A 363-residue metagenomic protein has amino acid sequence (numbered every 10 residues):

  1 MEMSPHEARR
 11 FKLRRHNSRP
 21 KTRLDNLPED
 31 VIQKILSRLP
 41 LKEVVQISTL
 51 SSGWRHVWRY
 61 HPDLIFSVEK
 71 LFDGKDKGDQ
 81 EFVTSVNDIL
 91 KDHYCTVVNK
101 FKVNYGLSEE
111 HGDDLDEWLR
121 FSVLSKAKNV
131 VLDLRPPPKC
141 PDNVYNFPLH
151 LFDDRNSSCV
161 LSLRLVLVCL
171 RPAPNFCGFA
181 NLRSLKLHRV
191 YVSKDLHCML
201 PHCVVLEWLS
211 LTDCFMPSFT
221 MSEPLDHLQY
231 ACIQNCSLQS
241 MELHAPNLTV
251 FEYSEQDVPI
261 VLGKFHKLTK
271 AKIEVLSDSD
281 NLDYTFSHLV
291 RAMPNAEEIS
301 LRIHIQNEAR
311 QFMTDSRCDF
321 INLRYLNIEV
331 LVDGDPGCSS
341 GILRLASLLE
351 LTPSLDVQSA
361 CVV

Functional and structural regions predicted by a protein language model:
M1-R10, D76, S287-M293, L348 (+1 more regions): Short, polybasic Lys/Arg-rich linear motifs in disordered N-terminal/cytosolic regions
M1-R15, R310, Y325, G334 (+2 more regions): C-terminal capping region of solenoid repeat domains
E2-P5, R9, R14-F215, T220-S222: Leucine-rich repeat
Q46, L71-N87, D92, G106-L115 (+7 more regions): Leucine-rich repeat
R59-Y60, Y94-V98, V123-N129, D154-S162 (+8 more regions): Leucine-rich repeat
I65, K102, V131, R164 (+10 more regions): Extracellular beta-strand solenoid repeats
G106, R135, V168, V190-V192 (+7 more regions): Conserved "Asn-ladder"/turn position within leucine-rich repeats
V258-C338, L351-S354: Extended repeat-based solenoid scaffolds, especially LRR ectodomains and other repeat-derived architectures
